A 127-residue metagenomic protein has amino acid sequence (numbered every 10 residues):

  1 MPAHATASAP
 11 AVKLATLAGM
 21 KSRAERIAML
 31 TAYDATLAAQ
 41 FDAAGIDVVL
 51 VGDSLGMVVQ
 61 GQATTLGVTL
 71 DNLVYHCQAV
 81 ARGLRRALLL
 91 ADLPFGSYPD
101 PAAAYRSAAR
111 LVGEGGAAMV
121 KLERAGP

Functional and structural regions predicted by a protein language model:
M1-P127: Alpha/beta enzyme core
